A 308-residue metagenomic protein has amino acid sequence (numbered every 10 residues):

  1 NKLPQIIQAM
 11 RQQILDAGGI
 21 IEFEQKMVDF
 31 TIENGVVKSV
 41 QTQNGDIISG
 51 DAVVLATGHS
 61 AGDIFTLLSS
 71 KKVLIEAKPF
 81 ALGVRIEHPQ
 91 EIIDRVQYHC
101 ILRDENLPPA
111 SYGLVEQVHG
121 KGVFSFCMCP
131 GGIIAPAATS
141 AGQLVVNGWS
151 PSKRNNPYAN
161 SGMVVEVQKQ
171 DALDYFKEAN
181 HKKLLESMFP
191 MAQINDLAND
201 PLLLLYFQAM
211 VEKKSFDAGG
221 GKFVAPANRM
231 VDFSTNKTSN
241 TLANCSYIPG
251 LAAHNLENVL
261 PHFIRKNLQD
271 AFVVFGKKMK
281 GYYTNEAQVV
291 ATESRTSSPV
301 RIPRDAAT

Functional and structural regions predicted by a protein language model:
N1-T308: Residues forming the flavin
